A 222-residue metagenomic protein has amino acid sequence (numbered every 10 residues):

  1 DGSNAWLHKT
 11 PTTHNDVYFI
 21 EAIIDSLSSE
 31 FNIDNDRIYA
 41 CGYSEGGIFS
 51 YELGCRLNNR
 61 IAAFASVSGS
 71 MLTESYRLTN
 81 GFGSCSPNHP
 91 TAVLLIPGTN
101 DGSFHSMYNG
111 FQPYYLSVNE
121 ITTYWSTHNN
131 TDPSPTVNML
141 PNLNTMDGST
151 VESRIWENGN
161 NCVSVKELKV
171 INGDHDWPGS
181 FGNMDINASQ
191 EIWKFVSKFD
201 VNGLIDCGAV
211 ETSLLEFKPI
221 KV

Functional and structural regions predicted by a protein language model:
D1-Y39, F49-E52, R56, G179-F181: Serine-hydrolase catalytic machinery in alpha/beta-hydrolase-like enzymes
D25-N32, G54-A62, S126-N130, S197-V201: Sec-exported extracytoplasmic/periplasmic mature domains
C41-S44: Conserved alpha/beta-hydrolase "nucleophile elbow" surrounding the catalytic nucleophile
A62-A63, S68-S149, R154-C162: The feature captures the conserved acid-bearing segment of alpha/beta-hydrolase catalytic domains
D132, G203-V222: Residue-level detector of functionally pivotal "anchor" positions at catalytic/ligand-binding pockets or at interdomain
S153, E167-K169: Conserved beta-strand scaffold positions in the cores of enzyme catalytic domains, especially in NTP/NDP-utilizing
N172-D176: Histidine-bearing beta->alpha loop at or near hydrolase active sites
M184-I205: Catalytic active-site module of serine/aspartate enzymes centered on a nucleophile-bearing elbow/loop
